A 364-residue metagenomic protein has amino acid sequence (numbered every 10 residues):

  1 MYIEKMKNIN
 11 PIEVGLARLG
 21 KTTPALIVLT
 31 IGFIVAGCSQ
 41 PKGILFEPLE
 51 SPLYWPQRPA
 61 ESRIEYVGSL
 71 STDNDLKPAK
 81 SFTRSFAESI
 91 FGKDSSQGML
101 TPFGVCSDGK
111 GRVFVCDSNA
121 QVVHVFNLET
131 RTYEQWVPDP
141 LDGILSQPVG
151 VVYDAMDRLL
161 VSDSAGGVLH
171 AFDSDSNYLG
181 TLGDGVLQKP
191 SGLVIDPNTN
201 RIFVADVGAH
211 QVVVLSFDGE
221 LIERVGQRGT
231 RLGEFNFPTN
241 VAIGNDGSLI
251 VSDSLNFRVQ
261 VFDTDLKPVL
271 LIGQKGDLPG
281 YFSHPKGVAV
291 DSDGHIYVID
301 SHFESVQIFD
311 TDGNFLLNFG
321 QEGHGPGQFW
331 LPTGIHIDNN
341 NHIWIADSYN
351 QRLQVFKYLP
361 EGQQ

Functional and structural regions predicted by a protein language model:
K7-A25: Bacterial N-terminal signal peptides that target proteins for export
P24-I34: Bacterial N-terminal signal peptides
C38-Q364: Eukaryotic scaffold repeat domains enriched in small/polar residues
